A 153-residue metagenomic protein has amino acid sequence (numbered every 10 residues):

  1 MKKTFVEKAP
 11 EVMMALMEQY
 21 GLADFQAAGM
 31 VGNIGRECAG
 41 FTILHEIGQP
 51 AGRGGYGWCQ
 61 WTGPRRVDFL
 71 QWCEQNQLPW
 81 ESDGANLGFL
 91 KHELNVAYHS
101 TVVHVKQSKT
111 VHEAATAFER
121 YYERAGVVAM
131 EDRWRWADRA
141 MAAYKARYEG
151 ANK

Functional and structural regions predicted by a protein language model:
M1-M14, Q19, C38-S108: Peptidoglycan-targeting cell-wall enzymes and recognition modules
E7-M14, E18, V31, G88 (+5 more regions): Solvent-exposed, polar/charged alpha-helical surfaces in well-ordered, non-transmembrane soluble domains, broadly
G21, G35-A39, N95, E123 (+1 more regions): Hydrophobic/aromatic-lined pockets within catalytic cores
D24-F41, E119: Short, functionally critical alpha-helical segments immediately adjacent to catalytic or ligand/cofactor-binding
H112-K153: Active-site or metal-binding loop neighborhoods of secreted/extracellular toxin and effector enzymes
